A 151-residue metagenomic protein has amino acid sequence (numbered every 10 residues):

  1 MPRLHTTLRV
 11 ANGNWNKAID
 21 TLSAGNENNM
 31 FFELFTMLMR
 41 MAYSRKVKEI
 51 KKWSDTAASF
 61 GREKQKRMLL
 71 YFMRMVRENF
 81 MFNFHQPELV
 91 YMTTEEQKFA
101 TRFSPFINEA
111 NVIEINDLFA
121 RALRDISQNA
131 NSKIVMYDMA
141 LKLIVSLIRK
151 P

Functional and structural regions predicted by a protein language model:
M1-Y71, M75, N79-L89, T94-P151: Charged, glycine-rich active-site and insertion segments that engage polyanionic ligands
